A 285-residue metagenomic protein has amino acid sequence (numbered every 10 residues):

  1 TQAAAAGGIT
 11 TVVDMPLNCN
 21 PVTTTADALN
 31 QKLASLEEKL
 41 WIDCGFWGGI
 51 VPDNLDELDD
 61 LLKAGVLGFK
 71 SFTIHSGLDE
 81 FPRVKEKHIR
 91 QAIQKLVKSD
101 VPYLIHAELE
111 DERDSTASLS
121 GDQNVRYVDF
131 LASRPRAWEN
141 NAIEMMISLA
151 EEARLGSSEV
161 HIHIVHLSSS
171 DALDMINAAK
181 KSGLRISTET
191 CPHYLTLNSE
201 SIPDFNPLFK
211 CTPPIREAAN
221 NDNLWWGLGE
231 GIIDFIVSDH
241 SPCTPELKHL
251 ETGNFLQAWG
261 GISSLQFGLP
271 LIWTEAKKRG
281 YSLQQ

Functional and structural regions predicted by a protein language model:
T1-F46, P52-L67, E86-K95, N141 (+1 more regions): Alpha-helical scaffold segments that flank or form the walls of functional sites
G8, W41-G45, L67, E108-E110 (+4 more regions): Domain-wide signal for the mature, well-folded portions of proteins, strongly enriched in nucleus-encoded organellar
L17, L131, F209-K210, G253-A258 (+1 more regions): Short beta-alpha connecting loops at secondary-structure transitions that line or flank enzyme active sites
D56-S71, H75-I236: Histidine/acidic residue-rich metal-binding segments in metalloenzymes
E139-N140, N254-L271: Gly/Ser/Thr-rich active-site loops/lids in small-molecule metabolic enzymes that frequently grip phosphoryl groups
R185-C191, I232-N254, G260-I262: Short acidic/histidine-rich active-site segments
I202-L208, E246-G253, F267-L271: Short acidic (Asp/Glu) and glycine-rich catalytic loops that position anionic groups and cofactors
T212-D222, W226-E230, L265-Q285: C-terminal helical cap
